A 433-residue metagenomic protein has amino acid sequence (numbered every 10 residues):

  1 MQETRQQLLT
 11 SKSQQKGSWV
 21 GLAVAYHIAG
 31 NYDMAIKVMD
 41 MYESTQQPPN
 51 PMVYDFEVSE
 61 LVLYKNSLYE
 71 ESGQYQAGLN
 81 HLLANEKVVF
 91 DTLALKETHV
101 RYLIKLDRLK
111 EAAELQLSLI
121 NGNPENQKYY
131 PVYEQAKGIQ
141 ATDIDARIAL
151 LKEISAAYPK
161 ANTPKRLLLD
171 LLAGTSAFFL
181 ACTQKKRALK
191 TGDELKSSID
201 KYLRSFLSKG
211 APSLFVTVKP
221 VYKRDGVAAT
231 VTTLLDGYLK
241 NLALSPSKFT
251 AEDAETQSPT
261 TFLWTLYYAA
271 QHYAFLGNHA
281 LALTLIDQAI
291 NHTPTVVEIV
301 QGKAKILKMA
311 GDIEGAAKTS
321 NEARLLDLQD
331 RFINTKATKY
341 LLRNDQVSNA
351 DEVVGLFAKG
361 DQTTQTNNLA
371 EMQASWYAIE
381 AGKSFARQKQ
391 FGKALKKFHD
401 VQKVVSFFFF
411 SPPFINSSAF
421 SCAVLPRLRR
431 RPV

Functional and structural regions predicted by a protein language model:
M1-V433: Non-TPR docking regions that flank or precede TPR/alpha-solenoid scaffolds in eukaryotic proteins
